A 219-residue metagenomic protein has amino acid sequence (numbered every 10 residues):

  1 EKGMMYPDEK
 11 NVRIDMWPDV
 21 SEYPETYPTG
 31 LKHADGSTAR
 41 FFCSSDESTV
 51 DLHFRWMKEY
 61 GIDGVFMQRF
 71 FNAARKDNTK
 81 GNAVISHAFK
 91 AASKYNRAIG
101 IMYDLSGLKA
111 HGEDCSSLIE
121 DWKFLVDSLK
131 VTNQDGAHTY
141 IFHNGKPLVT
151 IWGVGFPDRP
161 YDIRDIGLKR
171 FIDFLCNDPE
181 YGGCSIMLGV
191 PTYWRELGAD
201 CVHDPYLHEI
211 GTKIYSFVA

Functional and structural regions predicted by a protein language model:
E1-A219: Glycan-processing catalytic domains of CAZymes
